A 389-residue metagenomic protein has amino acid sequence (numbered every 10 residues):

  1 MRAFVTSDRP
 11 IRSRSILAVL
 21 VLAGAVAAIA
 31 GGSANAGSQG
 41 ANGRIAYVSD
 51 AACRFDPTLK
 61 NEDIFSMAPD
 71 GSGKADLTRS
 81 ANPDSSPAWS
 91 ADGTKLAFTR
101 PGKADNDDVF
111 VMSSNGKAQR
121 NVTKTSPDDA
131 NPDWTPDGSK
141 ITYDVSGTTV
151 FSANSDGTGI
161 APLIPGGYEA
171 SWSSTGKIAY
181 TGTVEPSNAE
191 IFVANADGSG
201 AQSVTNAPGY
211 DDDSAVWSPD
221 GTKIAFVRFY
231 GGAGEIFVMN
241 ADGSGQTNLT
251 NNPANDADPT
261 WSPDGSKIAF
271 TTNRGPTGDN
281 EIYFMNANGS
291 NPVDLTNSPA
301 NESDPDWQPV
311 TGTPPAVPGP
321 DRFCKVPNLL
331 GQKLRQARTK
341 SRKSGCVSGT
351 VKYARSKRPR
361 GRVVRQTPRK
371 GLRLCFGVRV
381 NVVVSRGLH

Functional and structural regions predicted by a protein language model:
M1-I11: N-terminal secretory signal peptides that target proteins for export/translocation
R2, G24, A28-V317: Sequence signature of WD/YWTD-type beta-propeller architectures
S7, L17-V19, A233: Intrinsically disordered, low-complexity segments enriched in polar/charged small residues
R12-A23: Sec-dependent N-terminal signal peptides
L17-A18, T58, R322, G349: Generic alpha-helix detector with strongest preference for long hydrophobic helices that associate with membranes
F284, D294, G312-H389: Ligand-recognition elements built from short beta-strands and adjacent flexible loops
